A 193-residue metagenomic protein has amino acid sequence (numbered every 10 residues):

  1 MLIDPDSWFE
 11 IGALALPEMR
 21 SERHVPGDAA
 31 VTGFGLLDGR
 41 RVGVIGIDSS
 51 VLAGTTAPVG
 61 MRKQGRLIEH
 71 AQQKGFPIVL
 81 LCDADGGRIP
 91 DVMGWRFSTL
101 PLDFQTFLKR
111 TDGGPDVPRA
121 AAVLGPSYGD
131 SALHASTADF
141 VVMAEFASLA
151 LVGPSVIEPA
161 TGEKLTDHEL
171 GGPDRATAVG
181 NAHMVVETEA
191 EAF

Functional and structural regions predicted by a protein language model:
M1-A120, G125-P126, S131-L133, T137-V152 (+1 more regions): Terminal-region recognition feature
P159-A160: Small cofactor-carrier domains centered on a conserved lysine used for covalent cofactor attachment
